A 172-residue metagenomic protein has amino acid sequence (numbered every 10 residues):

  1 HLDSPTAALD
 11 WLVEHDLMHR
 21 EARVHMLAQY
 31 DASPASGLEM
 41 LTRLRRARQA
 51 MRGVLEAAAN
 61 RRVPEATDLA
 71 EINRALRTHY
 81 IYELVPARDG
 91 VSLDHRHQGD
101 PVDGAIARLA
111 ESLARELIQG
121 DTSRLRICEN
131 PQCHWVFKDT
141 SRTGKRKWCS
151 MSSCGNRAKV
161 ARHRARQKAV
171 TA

Functional and structural regions predicted by a protein language model:
H1-I127, H134, A172: Short helix-coil boundary/hinge micro-motifs
G120-S123, T140, G155: Residue-level signal for short amphipathic helical patches enriched in basic/charged and nearby hydrophobic residues
I127-Q132, M151-S153: Short, cysteine/histidine-rich loop/knuckle motifs that typically chelate Zn2+
H134-T143: Histidine-centered nuclease catalytic patch
G144-G155: Cysteine-rich micro-motifs
S153-V170: Basic DNA-binding region of bZIP-type proteins
